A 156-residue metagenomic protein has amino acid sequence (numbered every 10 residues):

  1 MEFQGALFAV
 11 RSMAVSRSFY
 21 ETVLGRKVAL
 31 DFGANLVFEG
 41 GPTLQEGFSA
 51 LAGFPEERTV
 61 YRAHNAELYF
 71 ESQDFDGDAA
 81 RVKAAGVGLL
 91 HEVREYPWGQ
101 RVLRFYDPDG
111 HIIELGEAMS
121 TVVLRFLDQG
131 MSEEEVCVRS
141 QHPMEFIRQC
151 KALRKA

Functional and structural regions predicted by a protein language model:
F3-R11, L36, G40, E56-R81 (+1 more regions): Vicinal oxygen chelate
F8, A29, E92-E95: Short beta-strand-to-loop elements that line the ligand-binding cleft of bilobed periplasmic-binding protein-like
M13, D31, F146-C150: Helix-turn-helix DNA-binding helix
M13, F75-D76, E133, M144: Residues at or immediately preceding the N-termini of alpha-helices
S16-E21, V82, G110: Conserved active-site tyrosine of GNAT-family acetyltransferases
R26-R62, I112-E117: Conserved short beta-strand elements that form part of the metal-binding/catalytic scaffold of enzyme active sites
K83-A156: Vicinal oxygen chelate
